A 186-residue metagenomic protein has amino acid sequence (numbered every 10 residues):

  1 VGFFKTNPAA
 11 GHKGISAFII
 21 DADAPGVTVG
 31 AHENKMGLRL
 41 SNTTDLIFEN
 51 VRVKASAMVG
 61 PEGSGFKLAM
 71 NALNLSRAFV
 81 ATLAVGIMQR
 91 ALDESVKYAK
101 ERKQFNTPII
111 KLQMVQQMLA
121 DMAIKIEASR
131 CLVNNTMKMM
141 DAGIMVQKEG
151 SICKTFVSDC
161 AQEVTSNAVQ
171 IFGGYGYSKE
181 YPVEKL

Functional and structural regions predicted by a protein language model:
V1-V29: A short core secondary-structure module
T6, G37-L38, R77, K154: Active-site PLP-lysine loop of aminotransferase-like
P8, D21-A22, V53-K54, P108 (+1 more regions): Short, solvent-exposed coil/turn linker segments
P8-H12, M36-S41, G60, N71: Solvent-exposed alpha-helices and their adjacent loops that cap or buttress functional pockets in soluble metabolic
G14, N42, S151: Exposed loop/turn and edge beta-strand positions of beta-sandwich/beta-sheet ligand-binding modules
G14, V29-A31, A55-E62: Short, charged, solvent-exposed linker or helix-capping segments at domain edges/interfaces that act as flexible hinges
D23-K54: Flexible, small-/acidic-enriched active-site or ligand-binding loops
D45-N50, P61-L186: Alpha-helical interface subdomain recognition
